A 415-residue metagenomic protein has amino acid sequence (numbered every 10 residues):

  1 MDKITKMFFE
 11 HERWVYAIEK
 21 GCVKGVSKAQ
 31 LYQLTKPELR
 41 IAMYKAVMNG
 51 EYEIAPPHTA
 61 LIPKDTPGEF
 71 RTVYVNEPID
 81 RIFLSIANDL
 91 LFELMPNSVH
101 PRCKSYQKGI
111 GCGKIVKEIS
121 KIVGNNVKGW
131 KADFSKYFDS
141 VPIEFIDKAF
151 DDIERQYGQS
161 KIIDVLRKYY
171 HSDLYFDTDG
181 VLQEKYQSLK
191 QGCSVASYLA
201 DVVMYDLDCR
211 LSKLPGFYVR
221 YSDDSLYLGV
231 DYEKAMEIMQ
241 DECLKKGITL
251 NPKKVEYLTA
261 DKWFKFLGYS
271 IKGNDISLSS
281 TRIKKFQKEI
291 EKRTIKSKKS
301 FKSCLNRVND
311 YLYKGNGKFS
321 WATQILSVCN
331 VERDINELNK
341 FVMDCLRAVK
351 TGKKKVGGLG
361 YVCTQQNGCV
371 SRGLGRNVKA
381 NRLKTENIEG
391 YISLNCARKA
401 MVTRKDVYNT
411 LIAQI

Functional and structural regions predicted by a protein language model:
D2-P57, L61-P63: A structured, charge-rich N-terminal accessory region that forms the first stable segment of a protein and links
M43-N49, E237-K246, F286: Inter-domain linker/hinge segments that demarcate the starts of reverse transcriptase and RNase H-type modules
A46-G68, V123, I163-D179: Reverse-transcriptase-like RNA-dependent polymerase core
E69-V99, K185-S212: Conserved pre-motif C helix in the palm subdomain of viral-like polymerases
R81-S85, G180, E184-K185, C209 (+2 more regions): Right-hand nucleic-acid polymerase module
L84, N88-P142: Active-site-proximal segment of RNA-dependent polymerases
K121-S222, L226-E242, K246-I248, P252-W263 (+1 more regions): Conserved polymerase palm-domain catalytic core
